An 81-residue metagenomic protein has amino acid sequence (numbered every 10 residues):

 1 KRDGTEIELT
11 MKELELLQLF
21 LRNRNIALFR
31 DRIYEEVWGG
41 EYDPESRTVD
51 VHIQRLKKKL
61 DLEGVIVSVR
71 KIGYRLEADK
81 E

Functional and structural regions predicted by a protein language model:
G4-V65, R70: Positively charged, aromatic-enriched patches within helix-turn-helix-type DNA-binding elements, predominantly
V65-E81: A short linear beta-strand->loop->alpha-helix hinge motif most characteristic of winged-helix/helix-turn-helix
